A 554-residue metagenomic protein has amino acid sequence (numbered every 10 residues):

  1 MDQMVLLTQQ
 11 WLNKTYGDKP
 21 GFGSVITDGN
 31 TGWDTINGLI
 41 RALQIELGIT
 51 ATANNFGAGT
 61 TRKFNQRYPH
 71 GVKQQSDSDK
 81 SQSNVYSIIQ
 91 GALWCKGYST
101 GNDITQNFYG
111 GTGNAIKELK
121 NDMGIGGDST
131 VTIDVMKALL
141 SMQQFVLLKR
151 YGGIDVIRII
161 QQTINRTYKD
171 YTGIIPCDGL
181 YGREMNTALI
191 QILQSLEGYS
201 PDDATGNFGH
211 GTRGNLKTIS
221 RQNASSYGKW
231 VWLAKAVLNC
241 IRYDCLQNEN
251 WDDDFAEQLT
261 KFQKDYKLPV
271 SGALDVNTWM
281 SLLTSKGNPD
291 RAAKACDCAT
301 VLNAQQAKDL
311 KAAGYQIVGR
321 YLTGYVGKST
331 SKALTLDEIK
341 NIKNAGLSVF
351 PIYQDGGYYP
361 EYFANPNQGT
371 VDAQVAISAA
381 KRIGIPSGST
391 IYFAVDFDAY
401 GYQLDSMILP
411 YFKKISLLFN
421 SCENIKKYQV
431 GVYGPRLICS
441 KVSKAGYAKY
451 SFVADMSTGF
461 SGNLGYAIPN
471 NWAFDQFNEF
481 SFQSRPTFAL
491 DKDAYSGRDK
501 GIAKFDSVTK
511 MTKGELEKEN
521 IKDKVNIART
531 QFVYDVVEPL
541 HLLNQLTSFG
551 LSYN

Functional and structural regions predicted by a protein language model:
M1-Y325, N554: Cell-envelope/ECM-targeting effectors and their regulatory/trafficking segments
V85, A92, W230, V237 (+7 more regions): Structural recognition of the beta-strand scaffold that forms the well-ordered cores of secreted hydrolase catalytic
T278-Y359, Y450-S457, Y534, E538-N554: N-terminal catalytic cores of peptidoglycan-degrading enzymes
R291-C298, C439-Y553: Functionally critical loop-and-helix segments that line ligand-binding/catalytic clefts of soluble enzyme domains
K294-C296, C422-K441: Aromatic-lined carbohydrate-recognition surfaces of secreted/lumenal glycan-active proteins
A307, I339, A373-I377, L409-S416: Generic structural signal for well-ordered alpha-helices, preferentially at hydrophobic/aromatic core positions
S329-A399: Substrate-binding cleft of extracellular glycoside hydrolase catalytic domains
A399-E423: Active-site cleft segment of glycoside hydrolase catalytic domains centered on the general acid/base Glu
